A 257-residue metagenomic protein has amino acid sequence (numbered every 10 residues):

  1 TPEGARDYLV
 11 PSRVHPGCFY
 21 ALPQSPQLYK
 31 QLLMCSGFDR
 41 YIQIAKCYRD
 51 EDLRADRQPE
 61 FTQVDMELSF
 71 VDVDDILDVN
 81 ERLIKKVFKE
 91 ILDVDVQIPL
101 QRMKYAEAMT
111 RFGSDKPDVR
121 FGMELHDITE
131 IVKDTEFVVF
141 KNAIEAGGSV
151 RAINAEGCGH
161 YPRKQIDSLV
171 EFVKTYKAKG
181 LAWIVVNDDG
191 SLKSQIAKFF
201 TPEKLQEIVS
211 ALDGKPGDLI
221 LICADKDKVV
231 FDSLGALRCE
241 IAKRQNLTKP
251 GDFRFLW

Functional and structural regions predicted by a protein language model:
T1-W257: Class II aminoacyl-tRNA synthetase catalytic cores and aaRS-like
